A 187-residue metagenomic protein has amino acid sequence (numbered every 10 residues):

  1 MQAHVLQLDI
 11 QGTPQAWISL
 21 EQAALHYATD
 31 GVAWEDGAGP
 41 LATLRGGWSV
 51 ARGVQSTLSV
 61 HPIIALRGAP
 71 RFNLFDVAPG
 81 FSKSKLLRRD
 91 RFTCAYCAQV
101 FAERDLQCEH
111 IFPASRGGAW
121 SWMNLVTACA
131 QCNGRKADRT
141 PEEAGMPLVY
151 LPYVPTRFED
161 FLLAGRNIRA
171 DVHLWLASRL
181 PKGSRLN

Functional and structural regions predicted by a protein language model:
M1, F101-A102, C132: Alpha-helical hydrophobic/aromatic positions enriched in membrane-embedded helices and signal peptides
M1-A78, K83, M146-N187: Short helix-coil boundary/hinge micro-motifs
Q11, C132-N133: A generic structural motif
K83-R91: Short aromatic-cysteine micro-motif
L86, A98-T127, K136-P152: Histidine-centered nuclease catalytic patch
A95, A130: Cys/His/Pro-rich metal-binding microdomains
